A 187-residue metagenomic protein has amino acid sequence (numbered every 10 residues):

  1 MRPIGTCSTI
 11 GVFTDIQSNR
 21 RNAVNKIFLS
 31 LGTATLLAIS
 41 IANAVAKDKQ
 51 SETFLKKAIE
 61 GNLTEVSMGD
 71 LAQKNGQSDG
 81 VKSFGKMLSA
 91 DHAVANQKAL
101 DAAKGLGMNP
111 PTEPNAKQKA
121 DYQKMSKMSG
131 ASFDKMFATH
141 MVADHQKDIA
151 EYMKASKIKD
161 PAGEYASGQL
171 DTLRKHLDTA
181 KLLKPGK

Functional and structural regions predicted by a protein language model:
P3-A23: Short, Lys/Arg-enriched N-terminal segments with co-localized hydrophobic residues within the first ~10-30 amino acids
N25-G32, A38-K187: His/Met- and acidic-residue-enriched segments that coordinate or traffic transition-metal cofactors and support
